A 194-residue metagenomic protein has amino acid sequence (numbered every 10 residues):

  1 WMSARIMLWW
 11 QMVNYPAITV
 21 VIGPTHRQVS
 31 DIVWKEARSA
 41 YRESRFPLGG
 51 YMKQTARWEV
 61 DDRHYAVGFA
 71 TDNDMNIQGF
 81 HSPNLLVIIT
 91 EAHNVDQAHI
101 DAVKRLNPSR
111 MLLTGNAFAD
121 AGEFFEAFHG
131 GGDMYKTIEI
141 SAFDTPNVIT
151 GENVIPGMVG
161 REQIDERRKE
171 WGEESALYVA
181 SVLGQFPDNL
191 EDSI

Functional and structural regions predicted by a protein language model:
W1-I194: Phosphate/NTP-binding elements of NTP-utilizing enzymes
